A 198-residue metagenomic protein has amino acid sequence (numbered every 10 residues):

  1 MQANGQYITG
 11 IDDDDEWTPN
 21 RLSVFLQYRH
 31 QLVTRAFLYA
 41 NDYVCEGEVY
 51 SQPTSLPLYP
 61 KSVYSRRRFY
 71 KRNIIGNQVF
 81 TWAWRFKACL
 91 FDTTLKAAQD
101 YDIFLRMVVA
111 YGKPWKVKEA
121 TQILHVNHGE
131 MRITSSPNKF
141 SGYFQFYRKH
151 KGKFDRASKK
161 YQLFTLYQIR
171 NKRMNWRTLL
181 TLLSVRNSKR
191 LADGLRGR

Functional and structural regions predicted by a protein language model:
G5, F37-D42, V117-E119, L124: Short glycine/serine/threonine-enriched helix-capping/active-site loop that flanks the nucleotide-sugar donor pocket
I8: Short aromatic/hydrophobic "clamp" motif used to bind/position activated sugar donors
D12-E16: The conserved acidic donor/metal-binding loop of glycosyltransferases
W17-V24, E48-V49, Q99-I103: Acidic donor-diphosphate engagement hotspot in glycosyltransferases and nucleotidyltransferases that stabilizes
L22-R85, T134-P137, K151-K159: Flexible acidic/His/Gly-enriched loops in nucleotide-sugar-dependent glycosyltransferase catalytic domains
P60-K139: Conserved nucleotide-sugar donor-binding catalytic segment
V109, P114, E119-R198: C-terminal subregions of glycosyltransferases and related glycan-biosynthesis enzymes
